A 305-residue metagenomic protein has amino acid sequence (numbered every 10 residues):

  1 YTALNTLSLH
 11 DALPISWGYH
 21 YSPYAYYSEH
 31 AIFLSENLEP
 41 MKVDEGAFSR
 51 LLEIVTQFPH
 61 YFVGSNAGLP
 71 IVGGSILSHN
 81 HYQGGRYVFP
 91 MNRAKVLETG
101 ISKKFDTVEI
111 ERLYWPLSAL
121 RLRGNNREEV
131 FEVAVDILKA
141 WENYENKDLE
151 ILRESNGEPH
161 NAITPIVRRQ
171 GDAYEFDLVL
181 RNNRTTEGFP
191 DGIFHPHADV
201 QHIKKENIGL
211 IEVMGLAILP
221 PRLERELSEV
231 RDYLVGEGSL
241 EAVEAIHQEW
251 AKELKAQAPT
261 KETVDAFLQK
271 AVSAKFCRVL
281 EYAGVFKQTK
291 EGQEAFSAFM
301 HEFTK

Functional and structural regions predicted by a protein language model:
Y1-D11: Single conserved hydrophobic/aromatic residue that forms the stacking wall/gate of nucleotide- or nucleobase-binding
S22-N37, L113-P116: Residues forming anionic-ligand binding surfaces in small-molecule and nucleic-acid pockets of primarily soluble enzymes
S28-H30, S35, V72-F89, E175-V179: Histidine-centered divalent-metal-coordination microenvironment in nucleic-acid enzymes
E36-V63: Helical scaffold of the NTase/Pol beta-like nucleotidyltransferase catalytic core
P59-S75, G84-L138, E142-E145: Catalytic or ion-translocation cores adjacent to nucleophile or general acid/base/metal-coordination motifs in diverse
P70-S78, S155-N161: Beta-rich nucleic-acid/ligand-interaction surfaces
K103-F105, R112-W115, G124-L219: C-terminal catalytic or substrate-handling cores of phosphate/nucleotide- and metal-cofactor-dependent proteins acting
D172-K305: Sequence termini and other peripheral, non-core segments
